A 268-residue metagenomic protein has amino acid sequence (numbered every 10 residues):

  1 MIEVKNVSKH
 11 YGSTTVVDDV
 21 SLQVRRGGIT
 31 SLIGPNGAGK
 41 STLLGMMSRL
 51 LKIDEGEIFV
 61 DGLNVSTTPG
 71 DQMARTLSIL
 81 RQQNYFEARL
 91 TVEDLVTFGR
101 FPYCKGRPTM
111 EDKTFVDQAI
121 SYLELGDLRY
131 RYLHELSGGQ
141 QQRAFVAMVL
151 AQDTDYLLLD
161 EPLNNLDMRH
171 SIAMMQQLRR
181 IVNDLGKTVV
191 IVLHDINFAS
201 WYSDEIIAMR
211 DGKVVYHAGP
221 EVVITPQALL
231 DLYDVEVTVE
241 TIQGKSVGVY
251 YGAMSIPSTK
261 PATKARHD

Functional and structural regions predicted by a protein language model:
I33-P35: The feature captures the beta-strand-to-loop junction immediately N-terminal to the Walker
S48: Helix-to-loop junction immediately C-terminal to a conserved catalytic motif
G56-N64, M73: Conserved ABC transporter NBD signature motif
T97, M110-L128, D153, L158: Conserved ABC ATPase "signature" region
Y132-L136, Q140: Conserved ABC ATPase signature
L232-D268: ABC ATPase nucleotide-binding domains
